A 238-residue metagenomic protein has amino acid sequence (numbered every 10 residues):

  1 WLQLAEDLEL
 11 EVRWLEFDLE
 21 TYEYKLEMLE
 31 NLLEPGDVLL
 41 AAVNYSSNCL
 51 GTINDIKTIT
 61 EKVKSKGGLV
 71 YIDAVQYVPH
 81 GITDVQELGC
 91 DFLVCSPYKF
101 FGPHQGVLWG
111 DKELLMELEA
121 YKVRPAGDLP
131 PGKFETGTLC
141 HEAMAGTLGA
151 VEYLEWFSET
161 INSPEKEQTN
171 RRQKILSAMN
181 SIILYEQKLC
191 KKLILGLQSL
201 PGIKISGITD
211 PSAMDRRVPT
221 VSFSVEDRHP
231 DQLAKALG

Functional and structural regions predicted by a protein language model:
W1-G238: Pyridoxal 5′-phosphate
